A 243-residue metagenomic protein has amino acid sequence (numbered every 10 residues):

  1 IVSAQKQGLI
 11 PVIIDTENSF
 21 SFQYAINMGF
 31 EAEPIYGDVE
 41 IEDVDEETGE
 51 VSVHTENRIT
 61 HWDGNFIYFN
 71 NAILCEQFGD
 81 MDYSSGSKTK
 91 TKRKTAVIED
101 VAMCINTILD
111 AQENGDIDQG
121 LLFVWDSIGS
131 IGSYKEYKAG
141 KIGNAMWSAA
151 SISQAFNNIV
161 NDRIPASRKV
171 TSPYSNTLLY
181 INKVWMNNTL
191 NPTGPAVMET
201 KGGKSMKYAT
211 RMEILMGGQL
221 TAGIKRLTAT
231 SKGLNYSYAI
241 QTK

Functional and structural regions predicted by a protein language model:
I1-K6: Walker A/P-loop NTP-binding motif
Q7-N144: Conserved inter-motif catalytic segment of the P-loop NTP-binding fold
M146-K243: Phosphate-binding/switch region of NTP-binding enzymes
